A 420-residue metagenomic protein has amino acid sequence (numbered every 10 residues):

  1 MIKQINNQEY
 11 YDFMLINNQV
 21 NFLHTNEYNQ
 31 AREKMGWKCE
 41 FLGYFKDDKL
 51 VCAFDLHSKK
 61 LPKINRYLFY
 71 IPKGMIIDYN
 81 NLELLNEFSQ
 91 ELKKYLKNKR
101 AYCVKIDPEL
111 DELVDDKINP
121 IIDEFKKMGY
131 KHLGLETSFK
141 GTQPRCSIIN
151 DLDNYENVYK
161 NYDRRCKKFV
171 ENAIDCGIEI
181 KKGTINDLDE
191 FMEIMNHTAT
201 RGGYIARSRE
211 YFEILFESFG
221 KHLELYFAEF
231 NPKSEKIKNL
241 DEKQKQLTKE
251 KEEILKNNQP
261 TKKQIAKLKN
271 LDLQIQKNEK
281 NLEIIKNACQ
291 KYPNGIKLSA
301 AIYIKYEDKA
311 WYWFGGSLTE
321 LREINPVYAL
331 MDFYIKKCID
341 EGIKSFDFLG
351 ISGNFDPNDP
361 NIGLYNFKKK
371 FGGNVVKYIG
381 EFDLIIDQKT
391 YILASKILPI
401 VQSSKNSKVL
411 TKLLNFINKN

Functional and structural regions predicted by a protein language model:
I2-I64, L110-L113, M128-R322: A conserved beta-strand-loop-helix scaffold within acyl/acetyltransferase catalytic domains
Q4-N7, N17, M128-Y155, E341-N420: Active-site/acyl-donor-binding loops of N-acyltransferases
N6, F88, K117, I121 (+8 more regions): Alpha-helical structural motif
N29, I77-D78, D163, D383: Generic, ordered loop/turn and secondary-structure boundary motif
I64-K140, L298-S299, K305-F371: Acyl-donor binding region in acyl/amide transferases
P72, E210-E213, F333, L398: Juxtamembrane/interface motifs at transmembrane-helix termini
A101, K221, V376-K377: Secondary-structure boundary/capping residues
